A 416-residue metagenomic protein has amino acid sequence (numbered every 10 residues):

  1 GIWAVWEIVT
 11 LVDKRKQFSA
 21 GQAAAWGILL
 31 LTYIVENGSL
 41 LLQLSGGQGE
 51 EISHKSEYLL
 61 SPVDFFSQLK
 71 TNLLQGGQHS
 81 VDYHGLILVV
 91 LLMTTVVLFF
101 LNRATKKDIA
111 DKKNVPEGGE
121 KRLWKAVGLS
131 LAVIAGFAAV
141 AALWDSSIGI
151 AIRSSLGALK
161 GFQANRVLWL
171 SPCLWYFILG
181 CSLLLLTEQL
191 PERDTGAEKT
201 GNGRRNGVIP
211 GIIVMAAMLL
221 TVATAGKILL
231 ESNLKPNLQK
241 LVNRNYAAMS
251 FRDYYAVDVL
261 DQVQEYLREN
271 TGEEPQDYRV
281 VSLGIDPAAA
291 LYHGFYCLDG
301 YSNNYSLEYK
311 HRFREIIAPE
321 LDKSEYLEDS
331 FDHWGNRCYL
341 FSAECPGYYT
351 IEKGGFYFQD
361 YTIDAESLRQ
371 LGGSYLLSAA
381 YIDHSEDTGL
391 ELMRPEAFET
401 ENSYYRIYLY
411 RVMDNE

Functional and structural regions predicted by a protein language model:
G1-I2, A141-W144, A164-L168, A223-Y246: Helix-loop-helix junctions and helix-breaking kinks within/between transmembrane helices of multi-pass membrane
G1-Q163: Transmembrane catalytic cores of multi-pass membrane glycosyltransferases and polysaccharide-assembly enzymes
A4-L11, F99-F100, A139, I178 (+2 more regions): Hydrophobic membrane-targeting alpha-helices
A24, L86-L92, S130-V133, Q163 (+7 more regions): Active-site-proximal structural scaffolding
W26-L30, E117-G119, L185-N233: Signature aromatic-anchored transmembrane alpha helix within multi-pass, membrane-resident enzymes that catalyze glycan
I28-L29, V133, F137, P172-Y176 (+2 more regions): Hydrophobic alpha-helical membrane-embedded or membrane-associated segments
S154-L190: Hydrophobic/aromatic-rich transmembrane helices and adjacent perimembrane loops
L230-E416: Extracytoplasmic
